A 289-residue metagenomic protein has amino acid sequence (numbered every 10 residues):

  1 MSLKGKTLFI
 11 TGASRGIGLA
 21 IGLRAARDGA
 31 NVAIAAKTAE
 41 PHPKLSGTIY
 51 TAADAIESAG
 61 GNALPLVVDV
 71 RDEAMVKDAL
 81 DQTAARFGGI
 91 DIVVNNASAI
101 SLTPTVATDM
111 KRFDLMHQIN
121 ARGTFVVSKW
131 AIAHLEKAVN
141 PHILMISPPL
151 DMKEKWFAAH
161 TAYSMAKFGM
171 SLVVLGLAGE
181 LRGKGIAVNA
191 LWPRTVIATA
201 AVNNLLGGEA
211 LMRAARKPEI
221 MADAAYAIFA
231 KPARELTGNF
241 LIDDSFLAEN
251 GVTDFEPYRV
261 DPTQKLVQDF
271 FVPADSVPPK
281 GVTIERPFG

Functional and structural regions predicted by a protein language model:
S2-F87, I100-S101, K111, F288-G289: Short-chain dehydrogenase/reductase
I10-T11, N95-S98, S128, P141-P148 (+2 more regions): Structural signature of the Rossmann-like NAD(P)-dependent dehydrogenase/reductase core
A25, G89-D91, S171-V174, L181-P193 (+1 more regions): Conserved Rossmann-fold SDR core element
P104-T105, D109-D114: Substrate-binding pocket helix/loop in short-chain dehydrogenase/reductase
S128-K129, L175: A short, exposed helix-loop element centered on a Lys and neighboring polar residues
E136-G183, R194-V196: Catalytic loop of short-chain dehydrogenase/reductase
A190-L191, E209-G289: C-terminal helical subdomain
